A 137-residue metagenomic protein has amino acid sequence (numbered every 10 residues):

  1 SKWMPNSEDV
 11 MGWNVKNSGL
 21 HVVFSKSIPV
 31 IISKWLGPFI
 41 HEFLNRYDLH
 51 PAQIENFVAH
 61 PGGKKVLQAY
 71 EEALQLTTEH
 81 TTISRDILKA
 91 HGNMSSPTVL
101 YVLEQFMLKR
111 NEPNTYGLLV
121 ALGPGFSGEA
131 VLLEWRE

Functional and structural regions predicted by a protein language model:
S1-K34, P38-E42, L122, E134-E137: Condensing-enzyme catalytic core mediating Claisen C-C bond formation in acyl metabolism
N17, E42-R46, Q53, A73-Q75: Membrane-interfacial loop- and helix-cap regions that link adjacent transmembrane helices in polytopic membrane proteins
S25-K26, Y47, G63: Short, structured coil/loop segments at alpha-helix boundaries
S33, G37, P51, E55-E137: Claisen-condensing/thiolase-fold acyl-transfer catalytic domains that form or cleave C-C bonds in fatty acid
